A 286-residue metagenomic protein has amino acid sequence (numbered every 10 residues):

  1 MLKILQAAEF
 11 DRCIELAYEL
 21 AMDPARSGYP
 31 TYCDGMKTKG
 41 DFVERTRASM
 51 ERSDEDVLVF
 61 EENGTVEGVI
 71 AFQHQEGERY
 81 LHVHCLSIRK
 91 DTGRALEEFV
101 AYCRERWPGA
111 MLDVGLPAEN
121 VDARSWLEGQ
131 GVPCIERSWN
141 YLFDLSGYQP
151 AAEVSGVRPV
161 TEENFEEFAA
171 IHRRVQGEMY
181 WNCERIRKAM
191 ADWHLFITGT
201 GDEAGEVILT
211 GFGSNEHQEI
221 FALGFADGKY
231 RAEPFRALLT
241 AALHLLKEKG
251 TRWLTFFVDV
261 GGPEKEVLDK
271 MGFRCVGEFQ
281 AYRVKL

Functional and structural regions predicted by a protein language model:
M1-D41, S138, Y148-Y180: Short amphipathic alpha-helix that is part of the acyltransferase structural core
K3, R79-V83, P108-G115, Q218 (+1 more regions): Hydrophobic beta-strand segments of well-ordered beta-sheets in folded domains
R12-L16, E98, Y102, E167 (+2 more regions): Alpha-helical elements of Rossmann-like donor-binding domains used by nucleotide-donor carbohydrate transfer enzymes
G28-R94, E98, E203-Y230: Conserved donor-binding loop and adjoining core beta-sheet/short helix segment in diverse acyl/aminoacyl transferases
V57-E61, H194-T200, F256: Cytosolic beta-strand hydrophobic patch enriched in CBS
Y80, N182-C183: Generic helix N-cap/helix-start motif at coil->alpha-helix transitions
I88-E153, L238, K247, W253-L286: Acyl-donor-binding surface of acyltransferase catalytic domains
C183-H244: Glycine/small-residue-rich hydrophobic helix-like segments
